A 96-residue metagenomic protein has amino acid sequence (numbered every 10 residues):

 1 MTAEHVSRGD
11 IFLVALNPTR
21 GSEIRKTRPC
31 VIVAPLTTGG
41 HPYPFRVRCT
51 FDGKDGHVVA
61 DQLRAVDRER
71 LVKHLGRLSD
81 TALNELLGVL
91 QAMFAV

Functional and structural regions predicted by a protein language model:
M1-V96: Conserved functional hotspots at enzyme active or ligand-binding sites that engage polyanionic ligands
